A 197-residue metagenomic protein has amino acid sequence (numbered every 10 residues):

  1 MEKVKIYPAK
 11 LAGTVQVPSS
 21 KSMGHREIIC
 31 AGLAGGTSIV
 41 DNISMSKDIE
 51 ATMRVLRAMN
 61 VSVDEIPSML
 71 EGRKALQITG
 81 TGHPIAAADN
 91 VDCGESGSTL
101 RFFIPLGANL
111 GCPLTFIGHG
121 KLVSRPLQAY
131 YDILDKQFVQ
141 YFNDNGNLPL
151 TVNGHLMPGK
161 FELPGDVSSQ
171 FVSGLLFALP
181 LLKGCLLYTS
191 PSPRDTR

Functional and structural regions predicted by a protein language model:
M1-Q16, M53-D92, V139-G165, L181: Self-splicing inteins and homing endonuclease
V15, S98-I104, F161-L163, S169-V172 (+1 more regions): Intrinsic, low-complexity N-terminal interaction/targeting segments
P18-A51, D64-L76: N-terminal glycine-rich anion-binding loops that anchor highly charged ligand groups
S19, S44-M45, D92-S96, P164-S168: Active-site nucleophile and cofactor-binding loops and adjacent substrate-binding regions of central metabolic enzymes
V40, I117, L186-L187: Short acidic, hydrophobic short linear motifs in intrinsically disordered regions
T99-G154, P158-E162: Hydrophobic alpha-helical hairpins/lids featuring a short glycine-rich hinge
Y188-R197: Single conserved hydrophobic/aromatic residue that forms the stacking wall/gate of nucleotide- or nucleobase-binding
